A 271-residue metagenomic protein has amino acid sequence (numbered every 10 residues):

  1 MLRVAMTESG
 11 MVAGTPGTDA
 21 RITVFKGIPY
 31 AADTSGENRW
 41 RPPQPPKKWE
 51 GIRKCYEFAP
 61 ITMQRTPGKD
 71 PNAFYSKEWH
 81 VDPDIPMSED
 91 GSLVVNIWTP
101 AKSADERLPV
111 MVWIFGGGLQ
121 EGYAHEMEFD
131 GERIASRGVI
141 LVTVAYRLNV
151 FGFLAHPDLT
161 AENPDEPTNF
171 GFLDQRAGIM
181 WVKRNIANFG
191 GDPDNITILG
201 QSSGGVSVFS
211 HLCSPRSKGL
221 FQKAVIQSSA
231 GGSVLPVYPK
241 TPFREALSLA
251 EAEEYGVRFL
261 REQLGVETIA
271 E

Functional and structural regions predicted by a protein language model:
M1-N169, P193: Non-catalytic accessory segments of hydrolases
K54-P83, D165-T168, R176-A177, N195 (+1 more regions): Mature extracellular catalytic domain of secreted serine hydrolases with alpha/beta-hydrolase catalytic cores
L119, G200-S210: Glycine-rich nucleophile elbow surrounding the catalytic serine of serine-hydrolase chemistry
A145, G200, A224-I226: Hydrophobic alpha-helical packing residues
F172-Q175, F189: Beta-rich strand-turn-strand
V182: A glycine-rich beta-to-alpha transition motif near the start of alpha/beta enzyme domains, typified by
F189-Q201: Alpha/beta-hydrolase fold nucleophile elbow
